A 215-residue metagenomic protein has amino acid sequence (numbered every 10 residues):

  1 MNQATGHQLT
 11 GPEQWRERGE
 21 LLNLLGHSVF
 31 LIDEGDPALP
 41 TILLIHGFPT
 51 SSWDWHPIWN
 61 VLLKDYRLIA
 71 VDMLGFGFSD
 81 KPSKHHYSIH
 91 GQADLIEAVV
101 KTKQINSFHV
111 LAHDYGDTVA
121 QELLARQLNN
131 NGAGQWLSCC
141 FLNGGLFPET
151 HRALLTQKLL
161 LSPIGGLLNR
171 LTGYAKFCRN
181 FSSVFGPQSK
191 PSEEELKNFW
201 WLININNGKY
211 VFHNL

Functional and structural regions predicted by a protein language model:
M1-E20: An N-terminal hydrophobic leader/cap segment in hydrolases
Q14-R18, L22-H27, I32, A70-A112 (+2 more regions): Active-site loop/oxyanion-hole signature of alpha/beta-hydrolase fold enzymes
F30-F78: Conserved HGGG/HGGXW glycine-rich cap/lid loop of the alpha/beta-hydrolase fold
D54-H56, S79-H85, H151-A153: Conserved catalytic-core motifs of eukaryotic protein kinase domains, centered on the activation segment
H56, E97, Q121-A125, H213: Short, hydrophobic alpha-helix immediately C-terminal to the catalytic nucleophile
T102, N106-H151: Conserved hydrolase catalytic core segment
G134-L137, G145, T150-T172: A catalytic-pocket lid/entrance helix-loop region that shapes and gates access to the active site across common
T150-R152, L171-L215: Conserved alpha/beta-hydrolase catalytic His-Asp/Glu region
